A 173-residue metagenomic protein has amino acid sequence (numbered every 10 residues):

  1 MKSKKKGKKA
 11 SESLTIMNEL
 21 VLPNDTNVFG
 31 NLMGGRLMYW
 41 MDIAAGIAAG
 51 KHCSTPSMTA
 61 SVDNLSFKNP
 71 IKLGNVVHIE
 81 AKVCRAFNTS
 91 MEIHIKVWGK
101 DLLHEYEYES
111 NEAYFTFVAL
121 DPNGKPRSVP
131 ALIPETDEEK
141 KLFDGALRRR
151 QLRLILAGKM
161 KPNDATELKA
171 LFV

Functional and structural regions predicted by a protein language model:
K2-M17, K72-L73, C84-V173: HotDog/MaoC-like acyl-thioester-processing domains
K9-E12, L32, I43-E80, C84-R85 (+2 more regions): Hydrophobic beta-strand-centered segment that forms part of the acyl-chain substrate-binding groove
L20-D25: A short small-residue
T26-M38, A170-V173: A conserved, well-ordered hydrophobic junction motif at loop->secondary-structure transitions
F29, Y39, F67, Y114-F117 (+1 more regions): Aromatic side chains
